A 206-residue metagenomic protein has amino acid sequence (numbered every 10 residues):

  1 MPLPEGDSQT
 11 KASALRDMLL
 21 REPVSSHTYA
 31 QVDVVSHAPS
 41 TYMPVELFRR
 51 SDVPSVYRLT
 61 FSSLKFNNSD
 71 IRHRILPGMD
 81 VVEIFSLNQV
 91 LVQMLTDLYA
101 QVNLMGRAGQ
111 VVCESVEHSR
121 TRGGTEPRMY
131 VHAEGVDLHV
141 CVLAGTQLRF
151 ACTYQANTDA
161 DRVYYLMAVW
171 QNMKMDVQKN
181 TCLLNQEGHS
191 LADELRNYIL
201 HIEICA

Functional and structural regions predicted by a protein language model:
M1-P2, I75-M175: Small-residue (GG/TT-enriched) beta-loop-alpha framework at ligand/catalytic clefts
M1-S119: Active-site neighborhood for divalent-cation/phosphate handling
T10, D161, S190: Conserved active-site and cofactor/substrate-binding residues in soluble primary-metabolism enzymes
S26-Y29, E126, K179: Short, high-confidence coil segments that cap the C-terminus of an alpha-helix and link into the following beta-strand
L98, E194-Y198: Alpha-helical structural signal in soluble globular domains
T181-E194: Glycine-rich phosphate-binding loops at beta-strand->alpha-helix junctions
N197-A206: Conserved phosphate-binding/catalytic loops in two-lobed NTP-binding clefts
